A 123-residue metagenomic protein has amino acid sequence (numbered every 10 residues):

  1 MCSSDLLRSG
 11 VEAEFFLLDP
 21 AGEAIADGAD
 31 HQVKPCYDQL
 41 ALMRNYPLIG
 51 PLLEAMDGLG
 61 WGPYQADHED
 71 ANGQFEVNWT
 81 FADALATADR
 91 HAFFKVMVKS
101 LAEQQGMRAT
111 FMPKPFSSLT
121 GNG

Functional and structural regions predicted by a protein language model:
S4-G123: Glycine-rich, acidic/polar active-site loops that bind/position phosphate-bearing ligands
